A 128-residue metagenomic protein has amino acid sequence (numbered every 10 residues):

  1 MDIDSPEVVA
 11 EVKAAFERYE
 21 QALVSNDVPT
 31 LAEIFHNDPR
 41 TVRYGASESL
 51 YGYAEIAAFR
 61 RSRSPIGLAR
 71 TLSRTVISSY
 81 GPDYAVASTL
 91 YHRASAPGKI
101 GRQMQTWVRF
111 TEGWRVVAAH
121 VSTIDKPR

Functional and structural regions predicted by a protein language model:
M1-N37, P127-R128: Short, low-complexity N-terminal intrinsically disordered segments enriched in polar/charged residues
E11, A46, A54-P97: Surface-exposed, charged secondary-structure patches
Y19, L31-A32, R40, G52 (+3 more regions): Hydrophobic pocket/interface hotspot
F35-H36, Y91-R93, H120-T123: Short beta-strand segments enriched in hydrophobic/aromatic residues within well-folded beta-rich domains
N37, S73, Q103: Residues that flank catalytic or metal-binding motifs in active/ligand-binding sites
V42, A85-V86, R115: General beta-strand recognition
Y51, A94-P97, I124-R128: A short local loop/turn or secondary-structure capping micro-motif enriched for an aromatic residue
I100-P127: Short beta-strand edge/turn micro-motifs at domain boundaries
